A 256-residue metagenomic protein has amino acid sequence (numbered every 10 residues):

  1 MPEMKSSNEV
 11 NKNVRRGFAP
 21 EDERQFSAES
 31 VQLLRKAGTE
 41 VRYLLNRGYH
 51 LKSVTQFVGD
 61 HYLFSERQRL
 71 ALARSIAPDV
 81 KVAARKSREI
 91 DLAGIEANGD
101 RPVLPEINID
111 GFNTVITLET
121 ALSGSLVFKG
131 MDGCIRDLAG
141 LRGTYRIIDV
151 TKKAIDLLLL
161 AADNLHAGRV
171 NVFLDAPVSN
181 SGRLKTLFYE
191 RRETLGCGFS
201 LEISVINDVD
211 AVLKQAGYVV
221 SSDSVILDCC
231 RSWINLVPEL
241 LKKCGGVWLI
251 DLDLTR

Functional and structural regions predicted by a protein language model:
P2-I107, T114-R256: Charge-biased, low-complexity intrinsically disordered regions
